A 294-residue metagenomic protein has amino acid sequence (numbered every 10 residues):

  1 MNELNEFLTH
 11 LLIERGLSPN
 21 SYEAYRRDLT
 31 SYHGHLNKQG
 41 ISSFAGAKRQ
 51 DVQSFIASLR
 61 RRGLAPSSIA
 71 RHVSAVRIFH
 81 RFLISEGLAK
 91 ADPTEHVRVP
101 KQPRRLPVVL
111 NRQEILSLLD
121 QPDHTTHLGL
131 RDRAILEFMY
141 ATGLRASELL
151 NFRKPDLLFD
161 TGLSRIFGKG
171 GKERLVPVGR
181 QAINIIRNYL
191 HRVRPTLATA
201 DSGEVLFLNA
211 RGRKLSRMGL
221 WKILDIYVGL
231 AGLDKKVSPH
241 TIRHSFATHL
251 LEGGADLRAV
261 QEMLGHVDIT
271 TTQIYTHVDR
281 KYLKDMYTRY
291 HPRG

Functional and structural regions predicted by a protein language model:
M1-G294: Conserved catalytic core of the tyrosine transesterase superfamily
